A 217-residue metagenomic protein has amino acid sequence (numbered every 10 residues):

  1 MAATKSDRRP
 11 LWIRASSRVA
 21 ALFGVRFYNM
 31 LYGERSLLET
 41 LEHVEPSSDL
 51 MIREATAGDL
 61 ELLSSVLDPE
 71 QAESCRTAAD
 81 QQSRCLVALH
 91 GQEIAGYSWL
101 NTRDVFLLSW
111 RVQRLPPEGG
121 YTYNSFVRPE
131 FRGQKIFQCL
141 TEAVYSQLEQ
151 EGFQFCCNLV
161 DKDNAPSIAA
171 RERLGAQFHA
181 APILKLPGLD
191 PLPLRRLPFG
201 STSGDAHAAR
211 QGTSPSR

Functional and structural regions predicted by a protein language model:
M1-G58, L62-S65, A72-S74: Acyl-donor-binding surface of acyltransferase catalytic domains
N29-G33, Q177-L192: Conserved catalytic-core motifs of GNAT/GCN5-like acyltransferases
L67-G119, Y123-P129, E142: A conserved beta-strand-loop-helix scaffold within acyl/acetyltransferase catalytic domains
R103, V127, D161-D163, A181-L184: An acidic- and aromatic-residue-enriched active-site/binding cleft used to recognize and process polar
N124-P129, G133-Q150, A169-R173: Conserved acetyl-CoA-binding loop-helix of GNAT-fold acetyltransferases
L148-V160: Conserved GNAT acetyl-CoA-binding A-motif
K162-A180: Conserved active-site alpha-helix within GNAT-family acetyltransferase domains
I183-R217: Charged, low-complexity C-terminal accessory regions
